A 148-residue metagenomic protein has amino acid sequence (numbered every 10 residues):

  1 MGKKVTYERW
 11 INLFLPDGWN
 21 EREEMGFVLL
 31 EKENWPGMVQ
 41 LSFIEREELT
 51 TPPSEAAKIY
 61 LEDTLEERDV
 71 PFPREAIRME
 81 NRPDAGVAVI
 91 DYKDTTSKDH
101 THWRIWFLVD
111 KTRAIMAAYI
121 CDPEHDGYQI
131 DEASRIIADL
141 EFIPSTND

Functional and structural regions predicted by a protein language model:
G2-I59: Secretory pathway targeting signatures of secreted, lumenal, and periplasmic proteins
G2-K3, G18-W19, F72, A76 (+1 more regions): Short glycine-aromatic motifs
W19, M116-D148: Surface-exposed amphipathic alpha-helical segments
E24-V28, D84, T112-R113: Beta-strand-connecting loop/turn residues
G37-Q40, G86, T112-A118: Glycine-rich, often proline-containing surface loops adjacent to acidic residues and nearby aromatics that form
T51, K98, D126-G127: Loop/helix-junction capping segments adjacent to catalytic residues or to phosphate/diphosphate-binding pockets
A56-D63, R135, D139: Long, highly charged amphipathic alpha-helices
L61-K111: Signature of long, low-cysteine stretches enriched in small and polar/charged residues
